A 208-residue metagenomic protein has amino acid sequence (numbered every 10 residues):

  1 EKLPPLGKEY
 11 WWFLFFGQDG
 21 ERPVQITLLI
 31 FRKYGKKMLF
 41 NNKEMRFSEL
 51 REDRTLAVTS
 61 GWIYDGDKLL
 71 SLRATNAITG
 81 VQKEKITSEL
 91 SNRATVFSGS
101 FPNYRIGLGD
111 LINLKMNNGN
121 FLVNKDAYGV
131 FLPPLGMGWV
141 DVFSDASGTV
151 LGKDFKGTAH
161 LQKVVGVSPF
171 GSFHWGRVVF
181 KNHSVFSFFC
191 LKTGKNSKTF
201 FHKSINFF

Functional and structural regions predicted by a protein language model:
E1-F208: Structured soluble/peripheral alpha/beta segments that form catalytic or ligand/cofactor-binding pockets
